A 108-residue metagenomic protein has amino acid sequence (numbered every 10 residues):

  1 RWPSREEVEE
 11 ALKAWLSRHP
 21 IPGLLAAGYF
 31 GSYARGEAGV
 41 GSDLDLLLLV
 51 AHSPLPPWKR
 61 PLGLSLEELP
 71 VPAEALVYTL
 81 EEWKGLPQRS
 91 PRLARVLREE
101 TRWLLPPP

Functional and structural regions predicted by a protein language model:
R1-G28, A34-G41, V50-P108: Catalytic core of pol beta-like nucleotidyltransferases
L46-L48: Short beta-strand->loop micro-motif that forms the acidic, two-metal-ion catalytic signature in nucleotide-processing
